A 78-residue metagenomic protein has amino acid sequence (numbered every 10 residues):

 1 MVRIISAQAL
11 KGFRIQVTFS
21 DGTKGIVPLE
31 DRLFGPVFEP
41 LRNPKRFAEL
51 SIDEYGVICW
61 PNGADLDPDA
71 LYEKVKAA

Functional and structural regions predicted by a protein language model:
M1-A78: Motif-centric detector for short Cys/His coordination patterns
